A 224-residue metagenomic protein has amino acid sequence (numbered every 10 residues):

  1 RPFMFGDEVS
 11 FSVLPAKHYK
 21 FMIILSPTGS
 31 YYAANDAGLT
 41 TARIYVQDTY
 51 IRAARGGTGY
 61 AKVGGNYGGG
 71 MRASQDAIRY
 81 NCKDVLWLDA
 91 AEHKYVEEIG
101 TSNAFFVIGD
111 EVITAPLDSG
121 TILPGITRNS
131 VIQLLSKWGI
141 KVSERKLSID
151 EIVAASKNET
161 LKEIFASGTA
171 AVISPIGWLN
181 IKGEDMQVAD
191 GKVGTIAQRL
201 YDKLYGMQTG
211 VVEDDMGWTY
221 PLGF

Functional and structural regions predicted by a protein language model:
F3, S10-F224: Helix-start/capping segments and mature chain N-termini
